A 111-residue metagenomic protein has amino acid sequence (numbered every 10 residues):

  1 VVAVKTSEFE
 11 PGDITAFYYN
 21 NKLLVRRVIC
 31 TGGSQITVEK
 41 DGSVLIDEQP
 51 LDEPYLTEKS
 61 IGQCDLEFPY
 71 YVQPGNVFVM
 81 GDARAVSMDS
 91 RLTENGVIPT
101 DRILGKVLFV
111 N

Functional and structural regions predicted by a protein language model:
V1-Y71: Feature for secretory/organellar precursors and membrane-associated catalytic proteins
I46, Q63-V107: Acidic/glycine-rich C-terminal interaction modules and beta/coil loop segments that lie outside canonical DNA-binding
F109-N111: Non-heme Fe(II)/2-oxoglutarate
